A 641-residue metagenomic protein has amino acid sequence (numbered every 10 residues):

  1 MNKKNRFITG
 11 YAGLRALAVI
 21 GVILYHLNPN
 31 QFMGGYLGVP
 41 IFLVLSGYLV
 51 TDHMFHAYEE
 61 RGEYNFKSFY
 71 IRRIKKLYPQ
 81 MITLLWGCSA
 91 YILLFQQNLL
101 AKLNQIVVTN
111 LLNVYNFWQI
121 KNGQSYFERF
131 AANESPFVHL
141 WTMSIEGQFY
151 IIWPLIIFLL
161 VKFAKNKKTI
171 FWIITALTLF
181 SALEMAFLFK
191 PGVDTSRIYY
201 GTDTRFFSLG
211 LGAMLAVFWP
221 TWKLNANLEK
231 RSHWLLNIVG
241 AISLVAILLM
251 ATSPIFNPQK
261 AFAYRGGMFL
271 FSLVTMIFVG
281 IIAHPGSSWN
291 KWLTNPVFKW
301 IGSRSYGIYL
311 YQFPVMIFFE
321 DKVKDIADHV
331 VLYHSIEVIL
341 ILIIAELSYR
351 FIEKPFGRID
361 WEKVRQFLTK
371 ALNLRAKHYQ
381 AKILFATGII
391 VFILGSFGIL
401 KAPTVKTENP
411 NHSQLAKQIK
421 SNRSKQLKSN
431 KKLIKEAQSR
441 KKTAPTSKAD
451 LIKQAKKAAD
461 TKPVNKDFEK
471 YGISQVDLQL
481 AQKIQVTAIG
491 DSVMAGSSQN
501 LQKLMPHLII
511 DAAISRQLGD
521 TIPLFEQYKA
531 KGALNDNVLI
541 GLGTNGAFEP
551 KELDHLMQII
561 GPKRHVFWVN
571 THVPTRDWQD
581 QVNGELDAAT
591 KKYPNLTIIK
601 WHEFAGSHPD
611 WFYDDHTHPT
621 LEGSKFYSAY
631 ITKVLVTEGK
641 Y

Functional and structural regions predicted by a protein language model:
N2, F7-Y11, L17-F367, A371-F385 (+1 more regions): Hydrophobic membrane-embedded alpha-helices and membrane-water interface caps/short interhelical or interfacial loops
Y11, F298, S498, L553-Q558 (+1 more regions): Short amphipathic alpha-helical segments and helix-helix/interface helices
L43, L112, Q485-A488, L508-A512 (+3 more regions): Structural recognition of the beta-strand scaffold that forms the well-ordered cores of secreted hydrolase catalytic
M54, L155, F262, L293 (+3 more regions): Residues at alpha-helix caps and immediate loop-helix transition turns in enzyme cores, especially N- and C-cap
V107, L504-M505, P562, K592-P594: Short, structured coil segments at secondary-structure junctions
I120, G546-F548: Short glycine-rich, flexible loops that bind phosphorylated cofactors or substrates
R358-G490, M494-P523, Q527-Y528, A533-D536 (+7 more regions): Extracellular/periplasmic envelope-modification machinery, especially enzymes that add or remove acyl/ester groups on
M557-N583, A605: Active-site segments of SGNH/GDSL-like serine hydrolases that catalyze O-acetyl group transfer/hydrolysis on lipids
